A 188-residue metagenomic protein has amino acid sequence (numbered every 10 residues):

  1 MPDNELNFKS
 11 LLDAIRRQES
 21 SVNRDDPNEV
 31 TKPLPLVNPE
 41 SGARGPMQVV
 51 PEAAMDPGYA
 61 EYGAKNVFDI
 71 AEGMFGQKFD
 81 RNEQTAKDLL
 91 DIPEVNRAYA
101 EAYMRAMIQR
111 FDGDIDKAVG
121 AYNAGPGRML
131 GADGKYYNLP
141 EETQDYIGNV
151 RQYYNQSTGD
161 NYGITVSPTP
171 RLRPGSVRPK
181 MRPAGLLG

Functional and structural regions predicted by a protein language model:
M1-N4, K9, D160-G188: Gly/Thr/Ser/Pro-rich low-complexity intrinsically disordered regions
P2-G163: Catalytic glycan-binding domains that act on GlcNAc-containing polysaccharides
